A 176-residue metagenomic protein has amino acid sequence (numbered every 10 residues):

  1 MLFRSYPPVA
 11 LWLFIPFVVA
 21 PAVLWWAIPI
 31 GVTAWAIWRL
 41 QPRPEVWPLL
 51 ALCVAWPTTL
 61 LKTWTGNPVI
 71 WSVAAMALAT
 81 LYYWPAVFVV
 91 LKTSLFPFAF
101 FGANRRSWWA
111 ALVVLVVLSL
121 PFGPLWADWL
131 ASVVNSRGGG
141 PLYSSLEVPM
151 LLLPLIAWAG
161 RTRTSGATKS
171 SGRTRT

Functional and structural regions predicted by a protein language model:
M1-Y82, A103-T176: Primarily membrane-embedded glycan-assembly and transfer machineries that use lipid-linked glycans
Y82-A103: Membrane-interface alpha helices of multi-pass inner-membrane proteins
